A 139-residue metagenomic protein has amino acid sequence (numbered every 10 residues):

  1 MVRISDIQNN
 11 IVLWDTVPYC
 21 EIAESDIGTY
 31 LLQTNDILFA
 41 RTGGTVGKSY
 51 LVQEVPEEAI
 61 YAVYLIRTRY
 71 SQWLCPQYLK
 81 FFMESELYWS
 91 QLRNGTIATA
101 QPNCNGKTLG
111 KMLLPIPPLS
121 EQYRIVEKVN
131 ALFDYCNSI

Functional and structural regions predicted by a protein language model:
M1-N10, L31-K48, A62-I66, Y70 (+1 more regions): Short Ser/Thr-interspersed hydrophobic loop/turn segments at strand-loop and sheet-helix junctions that line or gate
M1-R3, L38-F39, L51, R67 (+3 more regions): Structured core elements
S5-T34, E54: Sequence-specific dsDNA recognition surfaces
G43, P56-E57: Short polar/acidic secondary-structure junctions
L51-V52, N94-A98: Short amphipathic beta-strand starts and helix->beta connectors
E58-I66, Q77, I97-I116: A short glycine-rich beta-alpha junction/loop motif
L79, M83, Q122-I125: Interdomain signal-transducing alpha-helices
S90-Q91, K107-I139: Amphipathic alpha-helical coiled-coil/heptad-repeat segments
